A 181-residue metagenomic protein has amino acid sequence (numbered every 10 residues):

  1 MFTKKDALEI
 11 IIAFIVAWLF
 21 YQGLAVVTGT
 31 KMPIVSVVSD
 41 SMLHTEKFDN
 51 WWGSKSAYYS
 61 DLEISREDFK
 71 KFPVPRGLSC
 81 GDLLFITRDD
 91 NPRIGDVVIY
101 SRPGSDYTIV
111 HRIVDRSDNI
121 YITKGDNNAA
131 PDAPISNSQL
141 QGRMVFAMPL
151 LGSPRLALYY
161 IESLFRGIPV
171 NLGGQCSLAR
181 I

Functional and structural regions predicted by a protein language model:
M1-P92, M148-I181: Protein maturation boundaries and topogenic segments
T30-M32, R102-H111, D132-S138: Short coil-to-beta-strand transition motifs
S65-E67, I94-S105, K124-D132: Short aromatic-glycine motifs in intrinsically disordered, low-complexity regions
S79-D82, R93-D96, S138, G142: Solvent-exposed, polar/charged alpha-helical surfaces in well-ordered, non-transmembrane soluble domains, broadly
N91-R93, G104-D106, R116-N119: Short, charged/polar surface micro-motifs in flexible loops or helix N-caps
D96-V98, I109-D115: Short beta-strand-centered aromatic/proline hotspots
V114-I161: Extended, hydrophilic extramembrane loops/domains of integral membrane proteins
